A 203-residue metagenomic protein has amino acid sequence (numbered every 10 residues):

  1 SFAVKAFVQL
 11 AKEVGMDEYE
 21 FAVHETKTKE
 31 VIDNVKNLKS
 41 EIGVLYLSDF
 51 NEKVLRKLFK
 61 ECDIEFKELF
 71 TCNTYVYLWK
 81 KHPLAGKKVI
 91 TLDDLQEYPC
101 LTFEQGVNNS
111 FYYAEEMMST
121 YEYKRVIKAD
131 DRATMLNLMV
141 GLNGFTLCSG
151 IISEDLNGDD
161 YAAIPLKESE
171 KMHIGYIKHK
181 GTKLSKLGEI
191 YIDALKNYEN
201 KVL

Functional and structural regions predicted by a protein language model:
S1-R56: Central regulatory/effector-binding core of bacterial HTH transcription factors
A3-F7, E52, L92, Q96-Y121 (+1 more regions): Secondary-structure junction motif
E20-H24, K67, V126-K128, I164: General small-molecule cofactor/ligand-binding pocket signal
I32, K36, F66, L92 (+1 more regions): Short hydrophobic/charged patches on amphipathic alpha-helices used for structural packing and interfaces
K36-E41, L45-Y46, Q105-A162: Hydrophobic hinge/microswitch elements
L58-C100: Flexible hinge/capping segments at coil-to-helix
K60-K67, C72-N73, A133-T182: Beta-alpha-beta core module
K80, A162-L203: A late-sequence structural motif
